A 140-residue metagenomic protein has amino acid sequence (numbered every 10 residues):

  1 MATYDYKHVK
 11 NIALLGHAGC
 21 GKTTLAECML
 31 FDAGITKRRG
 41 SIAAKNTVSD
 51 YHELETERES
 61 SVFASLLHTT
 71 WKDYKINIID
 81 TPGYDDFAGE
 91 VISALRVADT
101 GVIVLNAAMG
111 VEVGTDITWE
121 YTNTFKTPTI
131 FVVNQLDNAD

Functional and structural regions predicted by a protein language model:
M1-L105, V111: P-loop NTPase switch module centered on the Walker A-proximal segment
L95, T100-D140: Conserved C-terminal guanine-recognition region of P-loop GTPase G domains, centered on the G4
